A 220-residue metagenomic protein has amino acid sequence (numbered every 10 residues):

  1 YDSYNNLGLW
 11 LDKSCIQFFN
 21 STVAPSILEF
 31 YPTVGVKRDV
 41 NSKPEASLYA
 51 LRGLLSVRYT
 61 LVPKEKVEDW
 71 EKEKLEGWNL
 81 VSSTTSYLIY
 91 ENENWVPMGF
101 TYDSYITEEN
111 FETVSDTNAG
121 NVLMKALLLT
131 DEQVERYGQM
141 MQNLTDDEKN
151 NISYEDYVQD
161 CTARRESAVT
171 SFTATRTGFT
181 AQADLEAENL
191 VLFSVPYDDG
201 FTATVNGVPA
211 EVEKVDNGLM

Functional and structural regions predicted by a protein language model:
Y1-L55, W95-C161, D198, P209: Extracytoplasmic/lumenal acceptor-recognition loop(s) of multi-pass membrane glycoenzymes
D2-N5, T60, K66-E68, V96-P97 (+1 more regions): Solvent-exposed loop/turn segments at secondary-structure junctions within structured extracellular/periplasmic domains
L9-I16, K72-S83, Y87: Active-site regions of enzymes building and remodeling cell-envelope glycoconjugates
R38-S82: Periplasmic/luminal catalytic loop of GT-C fold multi-pass membrane glycosyltransferases that transfer sugars from
V62-K64, N92, A183-L185: Short beta-strand-to-loop capping motifs
L88-W95: Conserved beta strand-loop-helix elements of the APE1-like EEP
M141-M220: Active-site-proximal, structured, solvent-exposed surfaces of multi-pass membrane proteins that position macromolecular
